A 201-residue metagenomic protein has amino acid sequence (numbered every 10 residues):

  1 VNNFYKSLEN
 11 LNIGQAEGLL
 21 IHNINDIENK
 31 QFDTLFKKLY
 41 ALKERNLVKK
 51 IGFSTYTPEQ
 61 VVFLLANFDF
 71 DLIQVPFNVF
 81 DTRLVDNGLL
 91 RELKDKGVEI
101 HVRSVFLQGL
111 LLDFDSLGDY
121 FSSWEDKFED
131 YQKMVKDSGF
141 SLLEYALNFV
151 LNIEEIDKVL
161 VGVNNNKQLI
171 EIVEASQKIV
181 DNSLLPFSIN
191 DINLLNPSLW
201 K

Functional and structural regions predicted by a protein language model:
V1-L8: Short, well-ordered amphipathic alpha-helical segments that serve as non-catalytic structural scaffolds within diverse
K6, Q15, K38-L42: Structural preference for long, well-ordered alpha-helical segments within the folded cores of structured domains
L8-I27: Active-site groove signature of glycoside hydrolases
I24-L195, L199-W200: Beta/alpha (TIM)-barrel catalytic core signal, keyed to glycine-rich beta->alpha loops juxtaposed to Asp/Glu that bind
